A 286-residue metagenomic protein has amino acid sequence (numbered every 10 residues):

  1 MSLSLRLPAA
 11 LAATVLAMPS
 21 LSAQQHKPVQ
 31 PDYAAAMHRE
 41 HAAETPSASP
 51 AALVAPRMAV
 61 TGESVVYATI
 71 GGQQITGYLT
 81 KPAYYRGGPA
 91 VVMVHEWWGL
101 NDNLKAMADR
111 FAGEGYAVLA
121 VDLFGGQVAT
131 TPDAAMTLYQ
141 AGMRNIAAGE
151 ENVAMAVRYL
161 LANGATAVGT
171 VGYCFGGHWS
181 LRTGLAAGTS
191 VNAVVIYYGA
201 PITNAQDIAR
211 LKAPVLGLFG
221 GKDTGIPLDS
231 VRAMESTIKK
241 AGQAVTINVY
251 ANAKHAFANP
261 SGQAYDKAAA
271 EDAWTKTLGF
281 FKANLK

Functional and structural regions predicted by a protein language model:
M1-A9: Bacterial N-terminal signal peptides that target proteins for export
P8-P19: Bacterial N-terminal signal peptides
H26-M58, S64-L161, S261: Serine-hydrolase catalytic machinery in alpha/beta-hydrolase-like enzymes
M107, P227-T237: Short alpha-helix in the alpha/beta-hydrolase fold that links the catalytic acid
A154-L211: Primarily recognizes the serine-hydrolase "nucleophile elbow" in alpha/beta-hydrolase and SGNH/GDSL folds
L211, G217-F219: Short beta-strand/loop motif that positions the catalytic acidic residue of the alpha/beta-hydrolase fold
K222-I226: Acidic catalytic loop of the alpha/beta-hydrolase fold
K239-K286: C-terminal catalytic histidine-bearing segment of alpha/beta-hydrolase fold enzymes
